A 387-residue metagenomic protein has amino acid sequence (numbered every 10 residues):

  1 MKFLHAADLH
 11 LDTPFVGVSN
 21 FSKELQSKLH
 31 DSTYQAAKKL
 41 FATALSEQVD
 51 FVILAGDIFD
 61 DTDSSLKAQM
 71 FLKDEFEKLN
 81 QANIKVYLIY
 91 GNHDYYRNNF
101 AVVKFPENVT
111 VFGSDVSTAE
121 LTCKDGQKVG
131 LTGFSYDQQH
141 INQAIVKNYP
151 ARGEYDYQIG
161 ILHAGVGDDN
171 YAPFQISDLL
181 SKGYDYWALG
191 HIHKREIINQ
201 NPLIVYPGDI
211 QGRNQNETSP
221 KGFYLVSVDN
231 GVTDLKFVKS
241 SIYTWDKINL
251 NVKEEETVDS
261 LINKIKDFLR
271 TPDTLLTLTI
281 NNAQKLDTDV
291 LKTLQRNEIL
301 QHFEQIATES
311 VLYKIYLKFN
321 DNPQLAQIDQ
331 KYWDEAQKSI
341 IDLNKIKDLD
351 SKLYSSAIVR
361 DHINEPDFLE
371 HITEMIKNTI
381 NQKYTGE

Functional and structural regions predicted by a protein language model:
M1-L66, P366-E374: N-terminal active-site segment of His-dependent metallophosphoesterases
H5, L54, L88, G160 (+1 more regions): Structural beta-sheet core signal
T33, A37, L72, L261: Aromatic/hydrophobic pocket-lining residues that form the small-molecule binding cavity in soluble enzyme cores
K39, T43, E47, E75-K78 (+2 more regions): A generic secondary-structure signal
S46, Q81, S181, Y186 (+2 more regions): Alpha-helix termination/capping residues and helix-transition junctions
F51, T62-L225: His/Asp/Glu-rich metal-coordinating catalytic cores of metallo-dependent phosphodiesterases/hydrolases acting on
S117-K124, P207-F268, P272-T279: Binuclear metal-dependent phosphoesterase catalytic core
S240-E387: Accessory, non-catalytic peripheral segments of nucleic-acid enzymes
